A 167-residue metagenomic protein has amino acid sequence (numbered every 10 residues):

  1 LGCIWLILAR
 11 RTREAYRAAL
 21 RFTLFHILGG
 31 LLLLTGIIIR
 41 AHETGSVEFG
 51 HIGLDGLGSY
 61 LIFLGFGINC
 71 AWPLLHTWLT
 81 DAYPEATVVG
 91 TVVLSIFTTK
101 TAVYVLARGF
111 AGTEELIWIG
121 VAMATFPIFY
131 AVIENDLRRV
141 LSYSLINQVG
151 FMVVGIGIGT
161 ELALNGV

Functional and structural regions predicted by a protein language model:
G2-V167: Hydrophobic transmembrane alpha-helices and their helix-loop junctions in integral membrane proteins
